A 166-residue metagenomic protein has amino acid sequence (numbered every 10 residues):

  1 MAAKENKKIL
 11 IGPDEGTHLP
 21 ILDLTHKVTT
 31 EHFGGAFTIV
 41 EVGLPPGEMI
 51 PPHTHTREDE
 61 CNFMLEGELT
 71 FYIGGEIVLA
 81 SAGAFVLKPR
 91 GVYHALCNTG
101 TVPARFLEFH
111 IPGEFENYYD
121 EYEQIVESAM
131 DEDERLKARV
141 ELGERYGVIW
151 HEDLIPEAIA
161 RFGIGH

Functional and structural regions predicted by a protein language model:
M1-F37, A129-H166: A short, N-terminal "cap"/entry segment at the start of jelly-roll beta-barrel domains of the cupin/DSBH fold
A2, E48, T56, L69 (+3 more regions): Hydrophobic small-molecule pocket/channel-lining residues, especially in calycin-type beta-barrels
D23-L24, G47, P89-V92: Short acidic (Asp/Glu) patches
V28-E31, P51-T56, C97-T99: Short histidine-centered beta-strand/loop micro-motifs that create catalytic or ligand/metal-coordination sites
F33, T70, R90-E116: Ligand-binding loop in jelly-roll beta-barrel domains
I39-P45, T54-I73, F109-H110: Short, conserved beta-strand element in jelly-roll/cupin
G75-Y93: Short acidic-glycine-tyrosine-enriched beta hairpin
R105, E116-D133: A hydrophobic, small-residue-rich beta->alpha segment in the mid-to-C-terminal subdomain of diverse proteins
